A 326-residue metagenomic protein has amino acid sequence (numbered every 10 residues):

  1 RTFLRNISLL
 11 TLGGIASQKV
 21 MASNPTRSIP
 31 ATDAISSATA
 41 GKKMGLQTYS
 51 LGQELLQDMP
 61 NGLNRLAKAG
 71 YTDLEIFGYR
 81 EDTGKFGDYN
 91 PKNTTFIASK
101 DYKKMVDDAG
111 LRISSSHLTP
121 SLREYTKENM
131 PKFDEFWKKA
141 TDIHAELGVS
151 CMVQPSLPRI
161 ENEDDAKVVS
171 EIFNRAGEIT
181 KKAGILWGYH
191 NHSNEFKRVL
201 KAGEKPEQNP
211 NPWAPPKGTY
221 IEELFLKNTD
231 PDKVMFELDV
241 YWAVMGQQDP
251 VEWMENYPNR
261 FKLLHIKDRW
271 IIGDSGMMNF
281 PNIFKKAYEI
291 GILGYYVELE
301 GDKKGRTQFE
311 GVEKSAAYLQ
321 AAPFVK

Functional and structural regions predicted by a protein language model:
R1-N24: N-terminal export signals
I7-L9, G13, M105-D107, L122-M235 (+1 more regions): Active-site acidic/histidine proton-transfer and metal-coordination neighborhood in alpha/beta enzyme cores
K19-Q57, N64-R65: C-terminal segment of N-terminal export signals and the immediately downstream linker at the start of the mature
A34-T39, L63-K68, K92-S114, F136-G148 (+4 more regions): Acidic (Asp/Glu)-rich catalytic clusters
K42-Q47, L74-I76, I113-L118, M152-Q154 (+4 more regions): Hydrophobic faces of well-ordered beta-strands that scaffold small-molecule active sites in alpha/beta enzyme cores
Y49-L51, F77-Y79, L118-S121, L157-R159 (+4 more regions): Active-site beta-loop-alpha junctions enriched in small/polar residues
G52-L55, L63, N93, D232 (+2 more regions): Gly/Pro-rich active-site loop or hairpin
I76-D101: Glycine-rich, proline-tolerant flexible connector loops at the mouths of alpha/beta enzymes
